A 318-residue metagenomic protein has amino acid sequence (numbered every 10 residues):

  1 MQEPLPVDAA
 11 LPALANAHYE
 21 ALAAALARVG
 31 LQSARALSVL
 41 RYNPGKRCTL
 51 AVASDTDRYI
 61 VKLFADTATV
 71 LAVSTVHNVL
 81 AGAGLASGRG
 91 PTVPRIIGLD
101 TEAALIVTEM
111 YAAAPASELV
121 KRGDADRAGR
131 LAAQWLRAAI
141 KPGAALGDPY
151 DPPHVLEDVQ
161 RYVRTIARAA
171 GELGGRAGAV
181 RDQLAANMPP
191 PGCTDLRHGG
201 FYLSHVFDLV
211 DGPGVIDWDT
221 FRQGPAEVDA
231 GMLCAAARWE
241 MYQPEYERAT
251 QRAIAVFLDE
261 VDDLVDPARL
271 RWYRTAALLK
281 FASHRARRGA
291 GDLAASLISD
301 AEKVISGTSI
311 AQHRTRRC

Functional and structural regions predicted by a protein language model:
M1-A51, T67-T75, R89, E102-A103 (+3 more regions): Regulatory N- and C-terminal appendages and interdomain linkers associated with kinase/kinase-like NTP transferase
A9-R28, I60-A103, A114, E118-A139: A conserved alpha-helical element in kinase catalytic cores
A17-R35, G84-L85, A144-G200, D262-D263: An alpha-helical support segment within catalytic cores of ATP-dependent transferases
S38-Y42, K46-V61, A104-I106, A185-V228: Active-site acidic catalytic loop and adjacent metal/ATP-binding pocket of ATP-dependent phosphoryl transfer enzymes
D66, L99-A125, R137-A145, D158-E172 (+3 more regions): A glycine-centered beta->alpha junction motif in the catalytic cores of kinase/phosphotransferase enzymes
T67, L71, D195-L196, L209-A255: Active-site Asp-x-Gly
R127-A128, E172-Q183, R248-F257, L293-V304: Extended, well-ordered alpha-helical scaffold segments
D229-D263, T275-D292, E302: Active-site activation/catalytic loop segments of kinase-like enzymes and analogous catalytic loops in related
